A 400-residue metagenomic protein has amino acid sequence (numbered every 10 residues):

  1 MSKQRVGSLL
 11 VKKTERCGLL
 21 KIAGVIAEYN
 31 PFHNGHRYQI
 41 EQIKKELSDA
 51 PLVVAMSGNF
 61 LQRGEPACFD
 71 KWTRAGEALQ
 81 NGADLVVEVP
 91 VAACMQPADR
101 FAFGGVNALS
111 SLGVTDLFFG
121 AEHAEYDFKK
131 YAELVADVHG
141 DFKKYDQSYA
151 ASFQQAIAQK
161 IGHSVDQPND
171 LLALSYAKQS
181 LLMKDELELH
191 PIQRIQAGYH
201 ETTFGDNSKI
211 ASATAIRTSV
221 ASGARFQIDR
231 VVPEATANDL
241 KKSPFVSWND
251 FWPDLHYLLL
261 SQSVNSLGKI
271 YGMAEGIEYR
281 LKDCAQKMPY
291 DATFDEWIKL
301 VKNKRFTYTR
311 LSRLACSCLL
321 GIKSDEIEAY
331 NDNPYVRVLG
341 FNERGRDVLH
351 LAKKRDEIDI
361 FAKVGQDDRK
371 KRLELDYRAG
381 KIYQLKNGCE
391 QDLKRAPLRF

Functional and structural regions predicted by a protein language model:
R5-L19: Short, Lys/Arg-enriched N-terminal segments with co-localized hydrophobic residues within the first ~10-30 amino acids
G18-R74: N-terminal catalytic cores of NTP/NDP-binding nucleotidyl/phosphoryl-transfer enzymes
K45, L79, L109-S110: Non-catalytic positions within long, well-ordered alpha-helices that form the structural scaffold/packing of enzyme
Q80-P90: A glycine-rich helix N-cap at a beta->alpha junction
V89-F400: Active-site cores that bind ATP or allylic diphosphates and position pyrophosphate for catalysis
